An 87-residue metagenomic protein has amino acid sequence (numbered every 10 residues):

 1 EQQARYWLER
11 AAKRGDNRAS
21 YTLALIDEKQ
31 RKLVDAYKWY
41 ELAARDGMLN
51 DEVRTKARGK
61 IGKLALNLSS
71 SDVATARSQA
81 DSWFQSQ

Functional and structural regions predicted by a protein language model:
K13-N17, K32, D46-L49, V53-R54: Short helix-capping/linker turns of helical repeat alpha-solenoids
E28, A44-R45, L66: Specific register positions within alpha-helical solenoid repeats of the TPR/Sel1-like families, i.e., one
E52-Q87: Terminal, low-structured helical/coil segments at or just beyond the last alpha-helical repeat
